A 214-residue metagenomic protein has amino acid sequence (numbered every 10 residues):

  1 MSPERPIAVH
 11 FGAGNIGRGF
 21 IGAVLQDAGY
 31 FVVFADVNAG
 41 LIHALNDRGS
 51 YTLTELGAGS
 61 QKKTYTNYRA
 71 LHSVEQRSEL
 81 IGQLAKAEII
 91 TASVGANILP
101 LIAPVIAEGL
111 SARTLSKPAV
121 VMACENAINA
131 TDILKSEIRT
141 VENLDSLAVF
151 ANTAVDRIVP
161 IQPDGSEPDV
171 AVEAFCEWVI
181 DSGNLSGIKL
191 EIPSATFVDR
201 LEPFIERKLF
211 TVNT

Functional and structural regions predicted by a protein language model:
S2-V9, A13-T214: Substrate/ligand-engaging "lid" and interaction regions
